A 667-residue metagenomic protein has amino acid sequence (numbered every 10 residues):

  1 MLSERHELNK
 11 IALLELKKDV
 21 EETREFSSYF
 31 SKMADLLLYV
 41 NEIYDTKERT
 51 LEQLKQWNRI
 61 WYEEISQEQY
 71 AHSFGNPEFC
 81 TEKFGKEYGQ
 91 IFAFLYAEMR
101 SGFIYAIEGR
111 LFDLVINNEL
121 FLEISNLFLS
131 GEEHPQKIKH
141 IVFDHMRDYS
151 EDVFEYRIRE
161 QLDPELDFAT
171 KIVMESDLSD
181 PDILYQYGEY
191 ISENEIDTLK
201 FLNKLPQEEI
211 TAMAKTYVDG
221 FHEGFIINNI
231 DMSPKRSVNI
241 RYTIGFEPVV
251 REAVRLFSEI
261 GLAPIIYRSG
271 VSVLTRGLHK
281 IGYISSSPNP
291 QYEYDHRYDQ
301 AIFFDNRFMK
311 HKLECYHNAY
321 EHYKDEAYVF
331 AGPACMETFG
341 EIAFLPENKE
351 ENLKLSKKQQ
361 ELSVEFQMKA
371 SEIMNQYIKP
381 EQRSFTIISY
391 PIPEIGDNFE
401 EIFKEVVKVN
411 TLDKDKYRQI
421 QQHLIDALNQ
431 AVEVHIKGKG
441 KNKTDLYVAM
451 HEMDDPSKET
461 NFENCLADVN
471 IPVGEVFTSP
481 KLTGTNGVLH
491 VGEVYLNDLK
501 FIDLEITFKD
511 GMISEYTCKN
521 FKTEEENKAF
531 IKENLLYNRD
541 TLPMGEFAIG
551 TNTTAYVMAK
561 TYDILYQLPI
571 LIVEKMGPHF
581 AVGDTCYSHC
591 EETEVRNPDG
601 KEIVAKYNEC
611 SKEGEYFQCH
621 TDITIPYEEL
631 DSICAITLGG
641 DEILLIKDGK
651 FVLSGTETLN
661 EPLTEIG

Functional and structural regions predicted by a protein language model:
M1-T483, K647, F651-G667: Active-site bordering "gate/hinge" segments that shape substrate access to catalytic or cofactor-binding pockets
R241, I388, K437-K439, H451 (+5 more regions): Generic beta-strand/beta-sheet core signal
G245, E341-A343, I392, K441 (+9 more regions): Short, glycine-/Ser/Thr-/acidic-enriched flexible segments
N429, N497-K500, D540, V573: Short solvent-exposed loop/turn micro-motifs enriched in small/polar/acidic residues
S479-N538: Long, well-ordered mid-to-C-terminal structural blocks that present hydrophobic/aromatic surfaces
G484-N486, F501-D503, D510-I513, L542-E546 (+4 more regions): Active-site lining segments that contact anionic ligands and/or coordinate catalytic metals
E515-Y587, E591: Dual-mode signal for accessory low-complexity, basic/Gly-rich regions
D599-G667: Extended hydrophobic packing segments that form well-structured cores
